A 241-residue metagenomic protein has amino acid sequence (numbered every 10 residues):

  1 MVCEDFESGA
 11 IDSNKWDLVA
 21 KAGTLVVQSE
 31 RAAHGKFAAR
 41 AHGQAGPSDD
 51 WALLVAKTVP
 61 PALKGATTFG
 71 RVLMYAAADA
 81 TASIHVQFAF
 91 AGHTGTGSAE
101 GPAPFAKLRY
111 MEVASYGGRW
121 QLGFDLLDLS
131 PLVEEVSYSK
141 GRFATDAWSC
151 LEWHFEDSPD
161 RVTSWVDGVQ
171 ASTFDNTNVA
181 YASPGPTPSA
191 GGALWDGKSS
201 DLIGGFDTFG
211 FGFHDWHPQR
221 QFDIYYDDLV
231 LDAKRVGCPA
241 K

Functional and structural regions predicted by a protein language model:
S8, L73-T81, H154-E156: Solvent-exposed strand-to-loop "edge" motifs in beta-rich extracellular domains
A10-P47: Extracellular glycan-recognition surfaces and repeat-rich motifs
A38-F69, L132-Y138: Secreted extracellular polysaccharide-interacting domains
A80-G92, D160-T163: Beta-strand acidic-aromatic groove motif in beta-rich domains, primarily in extracellular
F88-L127: Glycan-recognition/cleft segments
D125-C150: Short, aromatic/His-centered strand-loop micro-motif at the edge of beta-sheets
A147-T163: Localized edge beta-strand/strand-to-loop motifs within extracellular or lumenal beta-rich domains
N176-I224: Flexible glycan-contacting loops in extracellular carbohydrate-active proteins
